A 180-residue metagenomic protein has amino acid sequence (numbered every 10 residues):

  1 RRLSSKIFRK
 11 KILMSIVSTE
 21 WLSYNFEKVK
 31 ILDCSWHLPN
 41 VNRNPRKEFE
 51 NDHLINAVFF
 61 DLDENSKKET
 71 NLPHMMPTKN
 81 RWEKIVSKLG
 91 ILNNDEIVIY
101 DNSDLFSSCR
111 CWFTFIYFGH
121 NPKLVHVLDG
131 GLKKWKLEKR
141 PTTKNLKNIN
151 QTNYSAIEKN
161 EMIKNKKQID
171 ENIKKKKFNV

Functional and structural regions predicted by a protein language model:
L3, I7-K47, L132-V180: Flexible, polar/low-complexity N-terminal or interdomain linker segments that lie immediately upstream of folded
N25-K28, D52-I55, G90-N94, N121: Short, solvent-exposed loop/edge-beta patches enriched in aromatic
I31, A57-F59, V125-V127, V180: Conserved beta-strand scaffold positions in the cores of enzyme catalytic domains, especially in NTP/NDP-utilizing
S35, D63, S103: Anionic group-transfer/hydrolysis microenvironments
L38-N42, S66-E69, L105-C109: Short active-site-adjacent helix-start/loop capping segments
E48-N51, Y117: A general structural signal for stabilizing positions within well-ordered secondary structure
E50-L89: Aromatic- and Gly/Pro-rich amphipathic surface segment
P73-K175: Thiolate-centered catalytic microenvironments shared by cysteine-dependent enzyme domains
